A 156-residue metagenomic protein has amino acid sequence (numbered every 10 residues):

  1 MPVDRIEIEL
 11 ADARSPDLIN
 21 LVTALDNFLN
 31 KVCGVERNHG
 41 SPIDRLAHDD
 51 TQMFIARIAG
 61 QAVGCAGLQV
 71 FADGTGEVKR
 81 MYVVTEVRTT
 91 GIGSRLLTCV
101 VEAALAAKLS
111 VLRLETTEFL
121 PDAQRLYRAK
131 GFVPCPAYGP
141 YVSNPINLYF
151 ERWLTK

Functional and structural regions predicted by a protein language model:
P2-I6, R14, S110-R113, T117-K130 (+1 more regions): C-terminal "cap" of GNAT-fold acetyltransferases
P2-K79, V84-E86, L97-C99, A103 (+2 more regions): Acetyl-CoA-dependent GNAT
G74, T90, A106-S110: Short coil/turn segments at alpha/beta junctions that flank glycine-rich nucleotide-binding fingerprints
V84-E86, T90, E118: Active-site acidic-Proline motif in GNAT/NAT acetyltransferases
